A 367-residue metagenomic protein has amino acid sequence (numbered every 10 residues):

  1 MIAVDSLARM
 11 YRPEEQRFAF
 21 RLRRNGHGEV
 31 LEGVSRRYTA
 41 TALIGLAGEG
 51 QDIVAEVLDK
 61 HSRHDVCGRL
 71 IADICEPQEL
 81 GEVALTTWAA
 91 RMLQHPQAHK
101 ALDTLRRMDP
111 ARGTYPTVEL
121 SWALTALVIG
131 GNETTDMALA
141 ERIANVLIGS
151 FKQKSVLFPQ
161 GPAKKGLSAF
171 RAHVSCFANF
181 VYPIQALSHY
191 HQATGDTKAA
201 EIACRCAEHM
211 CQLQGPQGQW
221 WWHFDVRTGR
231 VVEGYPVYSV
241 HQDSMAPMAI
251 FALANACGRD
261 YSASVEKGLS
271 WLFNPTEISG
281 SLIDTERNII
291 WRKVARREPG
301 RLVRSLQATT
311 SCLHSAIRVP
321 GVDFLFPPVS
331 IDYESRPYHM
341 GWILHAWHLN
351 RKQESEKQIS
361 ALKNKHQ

Functional and structural regions predicted by a protein language model:
M1-H61, A89-M92, P96, E141-V156 (+3 more regions): Low-complexity, Ser/Thr/Pro/Gly-enriched N-terminal "stalk/linker" regions
M1-V4, G48-D65, M92-D103, V128-N145 (+3 more regions): Structural helix-adjacent loops and short alpha-helical linkers that scaffold large soluble proteins
L7, V66-I71, L102-R106, L147-I148 (+5 more regions): Buried hydrophobic core positions in alpha-solenoid tandem helical repeats
E15-V34, E82-H99, D103-T104, V156-N179 (+2 more regions): Carbohydrate-binding/catalytic loop surfaces
V34-E49, Q78-R91, T114-I129, V174-Q192 (+3 more regions): Well-ordered alpha-helical segments within folded domains of soluble proteins
H99-A126, L167: Asp-box/WD-like beta-propeller blade repeats and closely related beta-sheet repeat scaffolds
S150-M210: Loop-centered beta-sheet repeat module
T194, R205-G234, L253-I317, E354-Q367: Non-catalytic carbohydrate-binding regions of carbohydrate-active enzymes
